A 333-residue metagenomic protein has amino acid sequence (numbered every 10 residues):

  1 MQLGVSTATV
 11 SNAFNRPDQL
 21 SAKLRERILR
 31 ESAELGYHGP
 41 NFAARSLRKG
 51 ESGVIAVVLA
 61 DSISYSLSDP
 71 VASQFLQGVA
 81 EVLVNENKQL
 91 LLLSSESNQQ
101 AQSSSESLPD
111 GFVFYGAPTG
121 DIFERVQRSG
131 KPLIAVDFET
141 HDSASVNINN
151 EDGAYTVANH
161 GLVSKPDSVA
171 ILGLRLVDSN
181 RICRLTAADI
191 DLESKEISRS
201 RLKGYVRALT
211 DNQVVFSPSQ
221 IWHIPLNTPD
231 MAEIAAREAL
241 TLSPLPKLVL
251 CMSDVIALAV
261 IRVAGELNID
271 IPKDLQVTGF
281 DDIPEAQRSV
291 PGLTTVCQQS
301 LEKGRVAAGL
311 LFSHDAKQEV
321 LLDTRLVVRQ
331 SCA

Functional and structural regions predicted by a protein language model:
M1, F114, L248-M252: Short beta-strand scaffold positions
M1-E51: N-terminal helix-turn-helix DNA-binding module of bacterial transcription factors
V54-V163: Alpha-helical recognition/docking segments in bacterial nutrient-uptake and carbohydrate-utilization systems
A56, D167-L172, K247-L250, L275-Q276: Conserved beta-strand elements of the Class I
D61-Q74, L93-Q100, V146-Y155, I171-A235 (+3 more regions): Hinge/beta->alpha junction and helix N-cap segments in small-molecule ligand-binding domains
G120-F123, R128-G130, P166, G173-S179 (+1 more regions): A charged, well-structured terminal subsegment
D167-S168, F216-Q220, I271-Q276: Short acidic capping loops at alpha-helix termini that bridge into adjacent secondary structure
E233-A333: Flexible loop/turn connectors
